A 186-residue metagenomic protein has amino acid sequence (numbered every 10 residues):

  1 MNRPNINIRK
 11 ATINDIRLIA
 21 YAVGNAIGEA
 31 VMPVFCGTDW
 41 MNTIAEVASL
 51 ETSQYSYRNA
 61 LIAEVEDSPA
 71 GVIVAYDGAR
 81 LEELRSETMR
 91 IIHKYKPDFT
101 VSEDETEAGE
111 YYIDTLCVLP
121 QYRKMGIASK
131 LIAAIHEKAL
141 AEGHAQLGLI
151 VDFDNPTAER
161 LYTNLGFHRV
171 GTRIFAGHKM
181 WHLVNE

Functional and structural regions predicted by a protein language model:
I6-Y21, M32-P33: A short beta-loop-alpha structural element at the N-terminal edge of CoA-dependent acyl/N-acetyltransferase catalytic
I27-A48, R58, R85, M89 (+1 more regions): Conserved GNAT-fold acetyl-CoA-binding loop/helix
S49-I62, A79-E83, Y112: A short helix-loop-beta-strand connector motif used in the catalytic cores of GNAT acetyltransferases and, in some
I62, S68-D77, Y112, C117: Conserved beta-strand in the GNAT
D77-Y111, T115: Conserved acyl-donor/pantetheine-binding loop and adjacent beta-alpha core of acyl/acetyltransferases and related
G109-Y111, R123, A139-I150: Conserved GNAT acetyl-CoA-binding A-motif
D114-R123, L149-A158, I174-M180, N185-E186: Conserved beta-strand-loop-alpha-helix junction that forms the acyl-donor binding cleft
V118, K124-A141, R160-N164: Conserved acetyl-CoA-binding loop-helix of GNAT-fold acetyltransferases
